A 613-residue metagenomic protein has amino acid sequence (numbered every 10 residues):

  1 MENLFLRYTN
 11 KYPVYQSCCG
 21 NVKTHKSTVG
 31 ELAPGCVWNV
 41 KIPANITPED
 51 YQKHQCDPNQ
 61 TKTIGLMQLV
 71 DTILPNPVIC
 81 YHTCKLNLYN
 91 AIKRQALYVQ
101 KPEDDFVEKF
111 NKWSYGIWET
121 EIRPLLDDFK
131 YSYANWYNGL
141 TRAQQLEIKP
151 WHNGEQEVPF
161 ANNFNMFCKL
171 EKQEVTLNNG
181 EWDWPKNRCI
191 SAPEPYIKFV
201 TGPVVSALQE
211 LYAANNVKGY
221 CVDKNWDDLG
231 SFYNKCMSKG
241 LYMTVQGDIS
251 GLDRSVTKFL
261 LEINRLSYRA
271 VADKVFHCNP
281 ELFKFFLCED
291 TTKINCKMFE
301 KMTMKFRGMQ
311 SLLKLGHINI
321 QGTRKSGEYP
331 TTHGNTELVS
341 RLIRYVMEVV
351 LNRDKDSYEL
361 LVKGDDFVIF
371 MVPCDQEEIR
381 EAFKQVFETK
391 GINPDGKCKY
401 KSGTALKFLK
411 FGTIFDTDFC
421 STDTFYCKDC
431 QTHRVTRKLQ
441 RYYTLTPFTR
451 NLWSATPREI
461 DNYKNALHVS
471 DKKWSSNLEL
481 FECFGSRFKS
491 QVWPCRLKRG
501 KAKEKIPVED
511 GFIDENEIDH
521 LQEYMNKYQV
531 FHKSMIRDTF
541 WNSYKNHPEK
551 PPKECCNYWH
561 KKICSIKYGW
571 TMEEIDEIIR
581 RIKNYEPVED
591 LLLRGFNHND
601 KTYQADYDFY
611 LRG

Functional and structural regions predicted by a protein language model:
M1-G613: Viral RNA-dependent RNA polymerase
